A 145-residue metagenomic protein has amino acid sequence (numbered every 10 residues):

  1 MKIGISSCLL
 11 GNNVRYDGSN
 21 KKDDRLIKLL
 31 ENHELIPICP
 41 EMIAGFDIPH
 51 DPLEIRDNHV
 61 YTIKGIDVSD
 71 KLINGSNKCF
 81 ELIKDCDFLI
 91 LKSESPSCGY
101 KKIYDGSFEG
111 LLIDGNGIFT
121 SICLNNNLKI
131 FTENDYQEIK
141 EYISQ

Functional and structural regions predicted by a protein language model:
M1-G4: Extreme N-terminal starter segment of soluble prokaryotic enzymes
S6-S7, C39, I90-E94: Short beta-strand segments
G11-G18: Short N-terminal binding/cap micro-motifs at the start of the first secondary-structure element
N13, S97-K101, E138-Y142: Short, well-ordered, mixed-charge alpha-helical segments that flank or form enzyme active sites
K21-T62: Short, surface-exposed acidic-centric catalytic microdomains
K22-E34, N74-D87: Short amphipathic alpha-helices and their capping/turn segments at secondary-structure boundaries
I43, L53-I55, V60-F80, L111-Q145: Divalent-metal-activated hydrolytic enzyme cores
K78-E109: N-terminal glycine-rich phosphate/adenylate-binding segment common to multiple enzyme folds
